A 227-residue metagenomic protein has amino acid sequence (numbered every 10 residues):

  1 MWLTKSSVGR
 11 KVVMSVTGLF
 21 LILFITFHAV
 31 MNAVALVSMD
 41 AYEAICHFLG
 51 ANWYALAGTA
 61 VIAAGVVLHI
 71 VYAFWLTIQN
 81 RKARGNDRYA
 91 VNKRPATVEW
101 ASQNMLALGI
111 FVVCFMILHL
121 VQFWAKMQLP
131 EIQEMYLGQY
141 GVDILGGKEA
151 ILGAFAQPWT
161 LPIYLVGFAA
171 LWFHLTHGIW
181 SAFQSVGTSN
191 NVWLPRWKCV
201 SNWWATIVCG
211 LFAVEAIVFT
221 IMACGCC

Functional and structural regions predicted by a protein language model:
M1-C227: Membrane-embedded alpha-helical bundles that constitute the cytochrome b-like, heme-associated redox core of multi-pass
